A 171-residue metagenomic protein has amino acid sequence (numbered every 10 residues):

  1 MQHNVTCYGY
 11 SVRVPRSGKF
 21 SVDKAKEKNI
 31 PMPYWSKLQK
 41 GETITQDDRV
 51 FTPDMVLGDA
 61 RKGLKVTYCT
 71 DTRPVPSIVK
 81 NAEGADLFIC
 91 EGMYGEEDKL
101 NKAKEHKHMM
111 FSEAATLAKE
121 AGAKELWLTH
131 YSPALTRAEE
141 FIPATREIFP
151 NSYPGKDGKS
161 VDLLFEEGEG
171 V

Functional and structural regions predicted by a protein language model:
M1-L128, E139-P143, L164-V171: Metal-dependent phosphodiesterase/nuclease catalytic metal-binding core
G63, A138-G158: Short, electropositive alpha-helical surface patch
M93, Y131, D157: Short, ordered loop/turn segments at secondary-structure junctions
P133-R137: Conserved Class I SAM-dependent methyltransferase catalytic core
G155-E167: Binuclear metal-dependent phosphoesterase catalytic core
